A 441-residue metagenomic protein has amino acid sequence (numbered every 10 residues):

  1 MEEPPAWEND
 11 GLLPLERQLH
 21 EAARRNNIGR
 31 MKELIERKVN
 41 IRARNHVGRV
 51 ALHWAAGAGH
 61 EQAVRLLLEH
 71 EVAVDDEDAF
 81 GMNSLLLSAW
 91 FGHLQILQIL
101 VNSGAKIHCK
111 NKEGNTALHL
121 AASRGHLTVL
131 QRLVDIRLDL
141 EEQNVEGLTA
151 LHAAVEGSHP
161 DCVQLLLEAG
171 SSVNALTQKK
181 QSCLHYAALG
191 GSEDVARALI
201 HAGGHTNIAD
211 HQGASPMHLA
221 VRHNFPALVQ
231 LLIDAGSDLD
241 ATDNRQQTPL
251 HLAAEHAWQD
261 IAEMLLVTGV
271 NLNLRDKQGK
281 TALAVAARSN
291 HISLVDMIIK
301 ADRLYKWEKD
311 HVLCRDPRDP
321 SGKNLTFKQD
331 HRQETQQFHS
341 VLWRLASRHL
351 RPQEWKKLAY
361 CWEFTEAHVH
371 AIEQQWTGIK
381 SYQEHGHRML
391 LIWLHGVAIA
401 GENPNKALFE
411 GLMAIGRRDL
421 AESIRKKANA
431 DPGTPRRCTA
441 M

Functional and structural regions predicted by a protein language model:
M1-Q18, A169, A202, D234-A235 (+1 more regions): Ankyrin-repeat-protein effector appendages
R30, Q62-A63, Q95-I96, T128-V129 (+6 more regions): Conserved ankyrin/ankyrin-like repeat signature
E33-V39, L66-V72, I99-A105, R132-L138 (+5 more regions): Ankyrin repeat domain, specifically the short helix-to-loop turn at the C-terminus of the second helix of each repeat
